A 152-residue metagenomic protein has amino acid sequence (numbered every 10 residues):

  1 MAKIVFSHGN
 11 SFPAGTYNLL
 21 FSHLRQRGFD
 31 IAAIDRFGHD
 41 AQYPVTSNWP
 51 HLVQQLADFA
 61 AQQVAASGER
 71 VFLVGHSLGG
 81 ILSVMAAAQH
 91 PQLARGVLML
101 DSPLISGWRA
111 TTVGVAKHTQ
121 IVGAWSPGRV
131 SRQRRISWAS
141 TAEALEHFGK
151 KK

Functional and structural regions predicted by a protein language model:
M1-A2, G28, G68-R70, A94: A general structural motif
A2-Y43: Conserved HGGG/HGGXW glycine-rich cap/lid loop of the alpha/beta-hydrolase fold
F21-L24, W49-P50, H90-P91, V113-K117: Glycine-rich, phosphate-binding/catalytic loops in enzymes
R36-V74, T111-A116: Active-site loop/oxyanion-hole signature of alpha/beta-hydrolase fold enzymes
E69-T112: Conserved hydrolase catalytic core segment
P103-I136: A catalytic-pocket lid/entrance helix-loop region that shapes and gates access to the active site across common
R132-K152: Conserved alpha/beta-hydrolase catalytic His-Asp/Glu region
